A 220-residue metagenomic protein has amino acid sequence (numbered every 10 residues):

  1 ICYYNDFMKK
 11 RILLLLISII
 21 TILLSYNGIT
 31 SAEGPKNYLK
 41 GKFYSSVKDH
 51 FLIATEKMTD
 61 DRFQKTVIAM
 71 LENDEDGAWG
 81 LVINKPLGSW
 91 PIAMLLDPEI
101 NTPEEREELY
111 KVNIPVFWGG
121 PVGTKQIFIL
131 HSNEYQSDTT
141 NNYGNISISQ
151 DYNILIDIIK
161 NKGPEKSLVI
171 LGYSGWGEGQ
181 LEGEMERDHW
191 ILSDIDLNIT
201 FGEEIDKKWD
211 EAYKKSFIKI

Functional and structural regions predicted by a protein language model:
I1-F7: Short, Lys/Arg-enriched N-terminal segments with co-localized hydrophobic residues within the first ~10-30 amino acids
F7-M8, G77: A generic signature of intrinsically disordered, low-complexity regions enriched in glycine/proline and charged/polar
M8-L16: Bacterial N-terminal signal peptides that target proteins for export
L16-S25: Bacterial N-terminal signal peptides
S31-I220: A short aromatic-anchored loop/beta-hairpin motif
